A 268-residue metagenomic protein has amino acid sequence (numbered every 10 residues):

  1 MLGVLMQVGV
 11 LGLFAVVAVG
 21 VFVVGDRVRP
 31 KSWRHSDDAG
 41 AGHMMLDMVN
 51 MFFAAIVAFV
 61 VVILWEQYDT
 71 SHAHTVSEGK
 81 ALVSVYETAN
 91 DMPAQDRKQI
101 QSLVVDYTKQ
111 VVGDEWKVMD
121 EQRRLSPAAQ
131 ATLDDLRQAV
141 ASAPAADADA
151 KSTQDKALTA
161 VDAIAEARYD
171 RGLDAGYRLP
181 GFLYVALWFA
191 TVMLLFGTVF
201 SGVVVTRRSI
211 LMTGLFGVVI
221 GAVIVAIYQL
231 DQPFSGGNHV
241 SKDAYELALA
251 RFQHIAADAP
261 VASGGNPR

Functional and structural regions predicted by a protein language model:
L2-S32, L173-R268: Alpha-helical transmembrane anchor segments
V24-L46: N-terminal positive-inside, membrane-proximal cytosolic segments immediately preceding the first
A41-V62: Membrane-embedded hydrophobic alpha-helical segments
M51, V57, S84-S102, F252-N266: Short extracytoplasmic
A55-V76, D231: Transmembrane signal-anchor/signal-peptide helices with a preference for the extracytoplasmic
V62, A94-V112, S235-L247, S263-R268: Juxtamembrane/interfacial segments around transmembrane helices
S71-H72, S77, V83-G176: Structured inter-helical modules in multipass membrane proteins
